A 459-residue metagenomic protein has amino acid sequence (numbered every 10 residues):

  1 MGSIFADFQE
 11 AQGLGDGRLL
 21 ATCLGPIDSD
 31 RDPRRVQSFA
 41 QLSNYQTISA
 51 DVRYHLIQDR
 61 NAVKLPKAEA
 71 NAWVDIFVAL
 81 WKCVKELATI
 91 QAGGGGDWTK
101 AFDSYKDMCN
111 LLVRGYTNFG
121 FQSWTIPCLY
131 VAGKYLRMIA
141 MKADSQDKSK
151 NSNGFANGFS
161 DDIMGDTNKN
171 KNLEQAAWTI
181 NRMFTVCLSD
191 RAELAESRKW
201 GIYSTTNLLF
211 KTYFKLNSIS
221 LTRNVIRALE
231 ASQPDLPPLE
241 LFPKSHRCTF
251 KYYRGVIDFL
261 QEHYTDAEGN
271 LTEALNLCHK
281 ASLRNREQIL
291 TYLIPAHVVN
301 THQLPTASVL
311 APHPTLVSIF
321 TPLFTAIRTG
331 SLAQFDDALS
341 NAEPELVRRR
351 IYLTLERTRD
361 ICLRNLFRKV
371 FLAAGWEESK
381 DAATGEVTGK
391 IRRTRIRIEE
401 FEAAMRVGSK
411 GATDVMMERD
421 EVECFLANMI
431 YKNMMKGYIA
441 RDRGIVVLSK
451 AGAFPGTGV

Functional and structural regions predicted by a protein language model:
M1-E174: N-terminal membrane-targeting/insertion segments
Q12-R18, I27, R31, G96 (+10 more regions): Short helix-adjacent coil turns
L111-K280, R286-E287: Fungal eukaryote-biased detector of long internal structured cores
G115, K134-M138, G154-T167, V298-N300 (+4 more regions): Eukaryote-specific, cytoplasm-facing alpha-helical/coiled-coil scaffolding segments in long proteins
F259-A412, E418, K436, V447-S449: Alpha-helical scaffold segments of alpha-solenoid architecture
D414-K432: Short amphipathic alpha-helical interaction segments
I430-D442: A short, conserved structural fragment
R441-V459: Short, amphipathic alpha-helical interaction segments positioned at domain boundaries
